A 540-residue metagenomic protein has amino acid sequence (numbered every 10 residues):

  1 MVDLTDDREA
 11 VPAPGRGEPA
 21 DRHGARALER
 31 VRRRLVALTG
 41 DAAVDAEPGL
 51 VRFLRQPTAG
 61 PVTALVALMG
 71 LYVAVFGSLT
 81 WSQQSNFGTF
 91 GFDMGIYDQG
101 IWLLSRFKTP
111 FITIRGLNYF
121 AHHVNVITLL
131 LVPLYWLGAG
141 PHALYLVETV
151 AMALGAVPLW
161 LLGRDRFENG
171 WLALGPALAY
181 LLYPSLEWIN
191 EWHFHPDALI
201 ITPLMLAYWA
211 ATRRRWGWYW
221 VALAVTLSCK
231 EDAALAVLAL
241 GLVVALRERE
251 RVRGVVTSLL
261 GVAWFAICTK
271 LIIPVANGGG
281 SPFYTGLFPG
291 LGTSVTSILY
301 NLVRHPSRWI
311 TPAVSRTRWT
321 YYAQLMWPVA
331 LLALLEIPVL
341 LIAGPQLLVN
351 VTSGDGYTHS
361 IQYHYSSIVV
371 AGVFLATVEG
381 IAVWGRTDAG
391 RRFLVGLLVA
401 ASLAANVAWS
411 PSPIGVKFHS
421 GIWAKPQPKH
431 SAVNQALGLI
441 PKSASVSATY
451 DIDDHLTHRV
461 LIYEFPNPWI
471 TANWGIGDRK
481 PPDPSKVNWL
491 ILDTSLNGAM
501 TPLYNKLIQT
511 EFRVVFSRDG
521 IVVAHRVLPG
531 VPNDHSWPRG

Functional and structural regions predicted by a protein language model:
M1-G77, R164, V252-V256: Start-transfer (signal-anchor) and selected internal transmembrane alpha helices of multi-pass inner/ER membrane
V66-G70, S258-V262, W384-P411: Signature aromatic-anchored transmembrane alpha helix within multi-pass, membrane-resident enzymes that catalyze glycan
I96-Y119, V126-I127: Extracytosolic helix-loop segments that constitute the early lumenal/periplasmic catalytic or substrate-binding loops
L146-F167, L206: Transmembrane-helix motifs of polytopic, lipid-linked glycan transferases
P158, A179, N190, A198-A222 (+1 more regions): Specific aromatic-rich, kink-prone transmembrane helix
A173-P184, L223, L227: Short helix- or helix-capping micro-motifs that position conserved polar/aromatic residues at function-defining sites
A236-A263: Perimembrane helix-loop-helix junctions
W327, L340-D388: Hydrophobic/aromatic-rich transmembrane helices and adjacent perimembrane loops
